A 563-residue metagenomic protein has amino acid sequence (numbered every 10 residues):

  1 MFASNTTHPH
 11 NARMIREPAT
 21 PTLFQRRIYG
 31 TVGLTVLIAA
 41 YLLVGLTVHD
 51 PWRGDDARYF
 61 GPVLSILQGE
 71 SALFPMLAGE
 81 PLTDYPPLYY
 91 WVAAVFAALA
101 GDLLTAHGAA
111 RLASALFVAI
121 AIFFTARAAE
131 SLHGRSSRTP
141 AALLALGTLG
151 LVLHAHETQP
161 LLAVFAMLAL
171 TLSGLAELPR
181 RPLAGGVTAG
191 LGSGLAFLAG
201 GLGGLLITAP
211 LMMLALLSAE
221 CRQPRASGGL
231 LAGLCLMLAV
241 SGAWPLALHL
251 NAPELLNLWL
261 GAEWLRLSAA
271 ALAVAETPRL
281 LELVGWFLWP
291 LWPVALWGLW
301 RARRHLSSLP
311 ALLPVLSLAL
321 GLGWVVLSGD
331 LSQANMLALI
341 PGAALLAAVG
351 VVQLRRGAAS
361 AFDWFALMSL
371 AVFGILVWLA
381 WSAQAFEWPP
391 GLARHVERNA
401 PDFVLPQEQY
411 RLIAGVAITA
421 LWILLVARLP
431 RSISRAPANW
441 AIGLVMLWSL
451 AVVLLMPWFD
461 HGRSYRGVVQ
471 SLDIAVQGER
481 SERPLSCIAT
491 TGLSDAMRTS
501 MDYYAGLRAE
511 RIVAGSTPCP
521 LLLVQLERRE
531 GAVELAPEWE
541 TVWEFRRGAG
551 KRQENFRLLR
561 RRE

Functional and structural regions predicted by a protein language model:
F2-S360, T499, A549-N555: Membrane-integral, polyisoprenol-dependent glycosyltransferases of the GT-C/oligosaccharyltransferase superfamily
N11-F24, I28, L183-L191, R225 (+3 more regions): Membrane-embedded architecture of ER/inner-membrane glycosylation machinery
